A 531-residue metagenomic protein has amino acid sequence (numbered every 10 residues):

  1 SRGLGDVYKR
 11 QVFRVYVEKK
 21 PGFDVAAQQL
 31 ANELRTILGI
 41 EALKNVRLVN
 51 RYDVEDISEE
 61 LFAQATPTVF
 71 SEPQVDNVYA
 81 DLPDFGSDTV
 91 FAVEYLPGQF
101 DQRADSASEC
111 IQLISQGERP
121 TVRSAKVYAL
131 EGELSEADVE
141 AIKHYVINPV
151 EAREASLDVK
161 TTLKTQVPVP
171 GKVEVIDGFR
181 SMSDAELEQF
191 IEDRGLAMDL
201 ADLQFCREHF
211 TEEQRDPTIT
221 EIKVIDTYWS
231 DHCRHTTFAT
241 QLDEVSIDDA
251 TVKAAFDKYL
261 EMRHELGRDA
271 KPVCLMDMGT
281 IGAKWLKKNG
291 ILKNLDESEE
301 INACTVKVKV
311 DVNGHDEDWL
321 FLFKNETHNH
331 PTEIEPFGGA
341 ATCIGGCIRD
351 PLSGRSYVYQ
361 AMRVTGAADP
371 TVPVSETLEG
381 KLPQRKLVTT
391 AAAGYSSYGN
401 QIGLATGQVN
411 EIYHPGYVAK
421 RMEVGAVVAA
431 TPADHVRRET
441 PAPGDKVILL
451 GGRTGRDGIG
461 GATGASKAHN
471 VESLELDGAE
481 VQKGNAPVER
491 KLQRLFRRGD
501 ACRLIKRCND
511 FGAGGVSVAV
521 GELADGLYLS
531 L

Functional and structural regions predicted by a protein language model:
S1-Y8: Short, small-residue-biased leader/transition segments that mark boundaries at the very start of proteins
R2, C274, Y528-S530: Short, solvent-exposed coil/turn linker segments
K9-H469, E475-V488, L495-R503, G512: Core nucleic-acid recognition elements
K420, G512-L531: Glycine-/charge-enriched secondary-structure boundary and capping motifs
K506: Core active-site phosphate/anionic-ligand binding loop and the adjoining beta-turn-alpha structural block in enzyme
N509: Acidic/histidine-enriched segments that form metal/cofactor-coordinating and catalytic pocket/exosite environments
